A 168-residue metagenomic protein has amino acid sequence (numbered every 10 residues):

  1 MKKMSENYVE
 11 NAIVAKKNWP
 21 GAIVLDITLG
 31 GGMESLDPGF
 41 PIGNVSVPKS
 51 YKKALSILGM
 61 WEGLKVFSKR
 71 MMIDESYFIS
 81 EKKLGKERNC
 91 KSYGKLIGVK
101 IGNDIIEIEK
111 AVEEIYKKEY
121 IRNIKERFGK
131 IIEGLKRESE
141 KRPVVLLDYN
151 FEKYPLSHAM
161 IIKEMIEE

Functional and structural regions predicted by a protein language model:
M1-S50, W61-Y77, K82-K83: Short, surface-exposed beta-strand/turn modules with glycine/proline-rich turns and flanking aromatic residues
K2-P20, V24, T28, G94-E168: Extracytoplasmic Ser/Thr/Pro-rich, glycosylation-prone low-complexity segments
E62-K110: Extracellular-facing segments of soluble proteins and assemblies that are Gly/Ser/Thr-biased and enriched in aromatics
